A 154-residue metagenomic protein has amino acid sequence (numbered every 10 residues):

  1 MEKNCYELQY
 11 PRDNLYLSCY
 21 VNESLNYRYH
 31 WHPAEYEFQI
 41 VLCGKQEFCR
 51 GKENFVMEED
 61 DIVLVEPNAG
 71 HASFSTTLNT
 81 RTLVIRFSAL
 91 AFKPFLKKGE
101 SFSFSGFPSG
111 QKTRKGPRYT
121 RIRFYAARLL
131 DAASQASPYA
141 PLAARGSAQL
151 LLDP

Functional and structural regions predicted by a protein language model:
M1-E58, S101-S103: Generic protein-terminus/edge-of-domain signal
E2-L17, G70-Q135, D153-P154: A hydrophobic/aromatic-rich effector-binding and dimerization subdomain of bacterial HTH-type transcriptional regulators
E37-I40, R121-R128, S147: Amphipathic, well-ordered alpha-helical segments in soluble domains
Q39, V63, L83: Conserved GNAT-family N-acetyltransferase fold
M57-G70: Conserved metal-binding segment of the jelly-roll/cupin
A133-L150: All-alpha amphipathic helical-bundle segments outside canonical DNA-binding/catalytic cores that form hydrophobic
